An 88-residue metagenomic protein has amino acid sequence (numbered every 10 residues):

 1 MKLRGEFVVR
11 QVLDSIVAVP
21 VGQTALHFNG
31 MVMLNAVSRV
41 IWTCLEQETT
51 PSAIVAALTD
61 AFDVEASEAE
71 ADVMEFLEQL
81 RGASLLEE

Functional and structural regions predicted by a protein language model:
M1-R39, T43-E46: Acidic, low-complexity/disordered tracts enriched in E/D and polar residues
G30-E88: Long, charge-rich, low-complexity alpha-helical segments
